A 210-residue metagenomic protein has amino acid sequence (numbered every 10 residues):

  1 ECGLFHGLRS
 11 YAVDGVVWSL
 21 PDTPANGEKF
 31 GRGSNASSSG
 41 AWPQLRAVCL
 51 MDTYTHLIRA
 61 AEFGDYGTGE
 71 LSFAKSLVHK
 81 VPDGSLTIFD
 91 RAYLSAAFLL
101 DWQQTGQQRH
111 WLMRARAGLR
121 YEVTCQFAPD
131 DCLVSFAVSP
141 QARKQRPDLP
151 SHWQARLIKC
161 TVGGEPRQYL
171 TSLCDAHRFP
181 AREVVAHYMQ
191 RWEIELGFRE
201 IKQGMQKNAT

Functional and structural regions predicted by a protein language model:
C2-R9, V13-K29, S34-T210: Single, function-defining residue in the core of a domain
